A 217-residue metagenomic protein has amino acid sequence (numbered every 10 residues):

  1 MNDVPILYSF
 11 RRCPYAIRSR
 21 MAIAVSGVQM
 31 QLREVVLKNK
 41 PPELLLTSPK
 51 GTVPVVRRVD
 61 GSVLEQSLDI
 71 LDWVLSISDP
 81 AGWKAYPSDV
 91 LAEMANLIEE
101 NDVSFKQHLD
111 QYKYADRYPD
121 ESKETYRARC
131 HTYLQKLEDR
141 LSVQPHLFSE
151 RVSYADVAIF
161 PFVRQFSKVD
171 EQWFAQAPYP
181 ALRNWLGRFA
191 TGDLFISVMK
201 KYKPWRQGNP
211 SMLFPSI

Functional and structural regions predicted by a protein language model:
M1-H131, V143: GST-like domain detector, emphasizing the conserved glutathione-binding G-site in the N-terminal thioredoxin-like
A22, F174, G192-F195, Y202: A structural signal for the main folded, soluble domain(s) of proteins
D69, A181, L194: Residue-level recognition of oxygen-bearing side chains
I77-A81, V169, G192: Phosphate/oxyanion-binding loops and surfaces in catalytic or ligand/nucleic-acid-binding neighborhoods
W83-V90, I196-R206: Short, flexible loop/turn segments with low-complexity composition
L97-T191: GST-like fold's C-terminal all-alpha helical module
Y202-I217: Acidic/histidine-enriched, glycine/proline-rich intrinsically disordered or flexible terminal extensions
